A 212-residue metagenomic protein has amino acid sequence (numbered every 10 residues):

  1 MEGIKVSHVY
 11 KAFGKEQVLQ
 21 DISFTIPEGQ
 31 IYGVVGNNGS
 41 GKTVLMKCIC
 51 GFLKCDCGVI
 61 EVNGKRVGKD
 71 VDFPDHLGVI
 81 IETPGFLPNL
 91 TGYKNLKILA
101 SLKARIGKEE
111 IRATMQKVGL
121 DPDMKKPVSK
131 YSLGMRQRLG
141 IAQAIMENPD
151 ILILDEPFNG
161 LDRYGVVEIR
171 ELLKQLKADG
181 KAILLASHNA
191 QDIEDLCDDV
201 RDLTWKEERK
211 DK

Functional and structural regions predicted by a protein language model:
V35-N37: The feature captures the beta-strand-to-loop junction immediately N-terminal to the Walker
C50: Helix-to-loop junction immediately C-terminal to a conserved catalytic motif
G58-F73: Conserved ABC transporter NBD signature motif
K97, K108-D123: Conserved ABC ATPase "signature" region
L152-E156: Catalytic Walker B motif of ABC-type/P-loop ATPase nucleotide-binding domains
S187-H188: H-loop/switch region of ABC-family ATPase nucleotide-binding domains
